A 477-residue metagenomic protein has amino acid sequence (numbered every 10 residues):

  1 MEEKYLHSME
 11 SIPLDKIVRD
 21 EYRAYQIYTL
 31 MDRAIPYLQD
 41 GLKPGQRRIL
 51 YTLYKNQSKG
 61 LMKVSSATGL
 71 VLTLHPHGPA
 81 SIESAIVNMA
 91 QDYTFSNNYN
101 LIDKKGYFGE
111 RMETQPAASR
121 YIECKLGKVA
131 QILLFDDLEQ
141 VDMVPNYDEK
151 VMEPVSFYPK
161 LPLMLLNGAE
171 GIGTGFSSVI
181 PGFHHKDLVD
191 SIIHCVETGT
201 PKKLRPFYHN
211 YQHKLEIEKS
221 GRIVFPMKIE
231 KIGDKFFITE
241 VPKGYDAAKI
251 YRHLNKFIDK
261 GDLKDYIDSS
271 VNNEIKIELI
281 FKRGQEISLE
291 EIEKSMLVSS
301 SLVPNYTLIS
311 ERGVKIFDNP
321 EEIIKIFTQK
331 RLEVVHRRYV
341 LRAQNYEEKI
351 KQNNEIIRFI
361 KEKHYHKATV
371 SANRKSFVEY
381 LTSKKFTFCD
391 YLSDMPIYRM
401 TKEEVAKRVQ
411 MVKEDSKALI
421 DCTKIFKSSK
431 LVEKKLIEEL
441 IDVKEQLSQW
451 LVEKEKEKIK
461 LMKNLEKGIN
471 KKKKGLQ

Functional and structural regions predicted by a protein language model:
M1-R222, E278, Q477: Catalytic phosphate-handling regions of large nucleic-acid enzymes and associated NTPases
G199-Q212, E216-Q477: Charged, surface-exposed alpha-helical interface/stalk elements
